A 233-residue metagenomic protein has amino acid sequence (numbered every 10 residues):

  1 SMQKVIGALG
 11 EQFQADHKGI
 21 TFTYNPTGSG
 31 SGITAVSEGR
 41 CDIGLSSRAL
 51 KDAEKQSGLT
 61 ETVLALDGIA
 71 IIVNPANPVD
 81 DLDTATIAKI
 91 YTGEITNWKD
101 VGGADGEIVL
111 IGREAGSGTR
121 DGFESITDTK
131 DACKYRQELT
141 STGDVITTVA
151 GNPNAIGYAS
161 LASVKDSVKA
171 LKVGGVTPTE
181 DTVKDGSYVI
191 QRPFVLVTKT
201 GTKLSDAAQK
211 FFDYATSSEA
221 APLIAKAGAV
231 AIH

Functional and structural regions predicted by a protein language model:
S1-H233: Exported/periplasmic ABC-transporter solute-binding proteins
